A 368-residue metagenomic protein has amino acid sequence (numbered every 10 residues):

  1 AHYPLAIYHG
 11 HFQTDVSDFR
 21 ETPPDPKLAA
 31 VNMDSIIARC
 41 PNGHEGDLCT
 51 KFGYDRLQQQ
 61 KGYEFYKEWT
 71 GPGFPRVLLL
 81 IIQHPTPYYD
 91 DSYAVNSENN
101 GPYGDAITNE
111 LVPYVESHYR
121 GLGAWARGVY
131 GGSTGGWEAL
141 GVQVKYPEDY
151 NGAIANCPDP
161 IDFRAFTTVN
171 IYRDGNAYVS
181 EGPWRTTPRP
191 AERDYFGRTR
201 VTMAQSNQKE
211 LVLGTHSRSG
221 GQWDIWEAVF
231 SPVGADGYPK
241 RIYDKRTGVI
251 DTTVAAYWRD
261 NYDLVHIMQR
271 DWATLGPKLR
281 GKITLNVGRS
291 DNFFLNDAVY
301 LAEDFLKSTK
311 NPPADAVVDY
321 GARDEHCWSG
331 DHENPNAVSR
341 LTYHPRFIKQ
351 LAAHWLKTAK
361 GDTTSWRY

Functional and structural regions predicted by a protein language model:
A1-Y368: Non-catalytic cap/lid and distal C-terminal segments of serine-dependent acyl enzymes
